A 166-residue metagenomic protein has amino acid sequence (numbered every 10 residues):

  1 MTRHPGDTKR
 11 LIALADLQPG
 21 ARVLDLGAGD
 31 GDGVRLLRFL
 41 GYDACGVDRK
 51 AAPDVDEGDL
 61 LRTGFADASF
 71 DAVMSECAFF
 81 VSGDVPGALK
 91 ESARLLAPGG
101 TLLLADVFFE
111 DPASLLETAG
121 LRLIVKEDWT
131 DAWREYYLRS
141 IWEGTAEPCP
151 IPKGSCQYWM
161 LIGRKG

Functional and structural regions predicted by a protein language model:
T2-P19: Conserved alpha-helix/loop element of class I SAM-dependent methyltransferases that forms part of the SAM/SAH-binding
L24-R62: Class I SAM-dependent methyltransferase SAM/SAH-binding core
L61-V73: A short acidic, Gly/Pro-enriched loop at the edge of an enzyme's catalytic core that lines a small-molecule cofactor
A72-D84: A short SAM/SAH-binding and catalytic strip from SAM-dependent methyltransferases
P86-P98: A short glycine-rich, Lys/Arg-flanked "PGG" loop and its adjoining helix->strand segment in the class I
G100-D106: Conserved beta-strand signature within the Rossmann-like core of class I S-adenosyl-L-methionine
F109-G120: Short alpha-helix
E127-G166: Conserved Class I S-adenosyl-L-methionine
